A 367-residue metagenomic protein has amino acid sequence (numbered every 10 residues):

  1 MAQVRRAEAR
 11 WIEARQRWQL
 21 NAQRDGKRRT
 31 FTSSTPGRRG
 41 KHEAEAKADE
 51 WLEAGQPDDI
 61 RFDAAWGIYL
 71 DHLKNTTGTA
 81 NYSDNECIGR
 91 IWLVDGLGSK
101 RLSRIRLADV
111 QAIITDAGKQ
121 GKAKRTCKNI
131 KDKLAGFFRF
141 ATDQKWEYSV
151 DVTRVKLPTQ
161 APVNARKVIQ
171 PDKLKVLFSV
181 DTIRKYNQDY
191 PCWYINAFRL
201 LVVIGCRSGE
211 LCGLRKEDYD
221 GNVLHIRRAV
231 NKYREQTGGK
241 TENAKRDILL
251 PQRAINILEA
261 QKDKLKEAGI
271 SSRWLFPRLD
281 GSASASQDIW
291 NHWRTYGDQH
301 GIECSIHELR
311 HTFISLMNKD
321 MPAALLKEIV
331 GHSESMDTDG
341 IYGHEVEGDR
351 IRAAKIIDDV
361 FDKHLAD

Functional and structural regions predicted by a protein language model:
Q3-R6, R139-S149, L201-H225, A324-L325: Short, charged phosphate-coordinating catalytic segments
R10-Q111, D263-S271, H344-E347: N-terminal DNA-binding module of tyrosine recombinases/phage integrases
R10-W11, G213-D263: Conserved tyrosine-mediated DNA breakage-rejoining catalytic core shared by Y-recombinases
G37-G40, D71-F140, Q144-Y148, V163-A165 (+3 more regions): N-terminal core-binding DNA-recognition domain of tyrosine site-specific recombinases/integrases
K128-I130, E147-S208, C212, A244 (+2 more regions): Basic, Lys/Arg- and aromatic-enriched nucleic-acid-binding interface segment
V168, V230-K232, A323, V330-I356: Catalytic-site neighborhood detector that most strongly recognizes the C-terminal catalytic loop/helix of tyrosine
V176, E235-G238, R246, G340-D367: DNA/chromatin major-groove-contacting recognition/catalytic segments
T182-C192, I204, I248, D263-W274 (+2 more regions): Short, basic (Lys/Arg/His-rich) helix/loop patches that form interaction surfaces in the mid-to-C-terminal regions
